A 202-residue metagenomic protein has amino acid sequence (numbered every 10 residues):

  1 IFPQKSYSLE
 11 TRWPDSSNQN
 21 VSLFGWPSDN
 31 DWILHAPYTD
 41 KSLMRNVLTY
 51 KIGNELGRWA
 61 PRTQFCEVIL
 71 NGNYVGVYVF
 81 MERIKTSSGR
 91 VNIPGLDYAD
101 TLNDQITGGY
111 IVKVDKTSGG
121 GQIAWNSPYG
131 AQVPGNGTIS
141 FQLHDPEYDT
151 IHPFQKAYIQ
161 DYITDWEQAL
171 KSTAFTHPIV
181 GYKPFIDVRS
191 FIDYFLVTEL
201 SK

Functional and structural regions predicted by a protein language model:
I1-K202: Phosphate/dinucleotide-binding and metal-coordinating scaffold of catalytic cores in nucleotide-dependent enzymes
